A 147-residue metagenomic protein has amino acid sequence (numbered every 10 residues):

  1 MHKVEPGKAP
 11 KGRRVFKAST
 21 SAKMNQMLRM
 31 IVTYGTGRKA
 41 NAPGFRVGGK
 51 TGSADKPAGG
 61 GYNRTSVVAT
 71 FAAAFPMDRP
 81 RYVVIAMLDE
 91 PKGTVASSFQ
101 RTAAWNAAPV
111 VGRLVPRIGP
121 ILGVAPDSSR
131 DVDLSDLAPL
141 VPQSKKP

Functional and structural regions predicted by a protein language model:
M1-A42, T65, G93-A104, I121-K146: Conserved active-site-proximal loop/helix segments of enzymes involved in bacterial cell-wall and related
S21-L28, A69, A108-V115: Extracytoplasmic/secreted envelope proteins and their assembly/folding machinery, especially bacterial periplasmic
M24, K50-G52, A72, V84 (+1 more regions): Residue-level preference for non-acidic, small/hydrophobic
M27, F75-M77, M87: Structured loops at beta-to-helix junctions and adjacent beta-edge loops in soluble globular domains
R38-A40, T51-D55, V111, P126: Short, flexible micro-motifs
P43-P76: Short, Gly/Ser/Thr-enriched beta-strand-loop segments that form substrate-interacting elements of hydrolase/peptidase
D78, A104-I121: C-terminal, active-site-flanking charged/polar segments
P80-F99: Short, well-ordered beta-strand elements
